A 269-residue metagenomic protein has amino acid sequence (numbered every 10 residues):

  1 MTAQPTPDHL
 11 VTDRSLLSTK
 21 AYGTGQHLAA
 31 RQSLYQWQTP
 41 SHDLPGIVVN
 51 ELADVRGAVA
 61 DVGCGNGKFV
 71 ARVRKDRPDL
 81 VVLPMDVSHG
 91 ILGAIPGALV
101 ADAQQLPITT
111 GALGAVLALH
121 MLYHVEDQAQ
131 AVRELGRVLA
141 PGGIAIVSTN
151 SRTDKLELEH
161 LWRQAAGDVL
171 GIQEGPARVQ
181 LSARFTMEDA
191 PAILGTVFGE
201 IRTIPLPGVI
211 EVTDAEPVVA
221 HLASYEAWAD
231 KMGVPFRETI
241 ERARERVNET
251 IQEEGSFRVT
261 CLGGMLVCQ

Functional and structural regions predicted by a protein language model:
T2-R56, K68-F69: Conserved class I S-adenosyl-L-methionine
V49, A71, A129-G136: A structural alpha-helix within SAM-dependent methyltransferase catalytic domains
R56, L113-G114: Local beta-strand N-terminus motif with an aromatic residue
G57-Q105: Class I SAM-dependent methyltransferase SAM/SAH-binding core
L117: A conserved beta-strand element that flanks and buttresses the S-adenosyl-L-methionine
H120-H124: Short catalytic micro-motifs in class I SAM-dependent methyltransferases
A129, G136, P141-V212, A229: Conserved catalytic/acceptor-binding region of the Class I
F185, P191-Q269: Conserved Class I S-adenosyl-L-methionine
